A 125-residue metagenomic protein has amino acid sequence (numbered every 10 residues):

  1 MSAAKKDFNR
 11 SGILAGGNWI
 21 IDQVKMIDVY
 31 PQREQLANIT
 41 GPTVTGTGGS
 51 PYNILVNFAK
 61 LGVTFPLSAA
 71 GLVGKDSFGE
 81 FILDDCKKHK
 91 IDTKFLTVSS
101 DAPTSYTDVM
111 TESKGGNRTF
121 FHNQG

Functional and structural regions predicted by a protein language model:
M1-S2, F121: Short coil-to-helix leader/linker segments, especially the first N-terminal amphipathic alpha-helix with its helix
S2-L72, S77-F81, K87-K88, K114: Glycine-rich phosphate/adenosyl-contacting loop at the front of the ribokinase-like
S11, T104-T107, N117: Change "...and in nucleic-acid phosphodiester-cleaving endonucleases..." to "...and in nucleic-acid processing enzymes
G79-I82, S105-V109: Short secondary-structure transition/capping segments
D85-A102: A glycine-rich helix N-cap at a beta->alpha junction
K94-S99, V109-G125: Conserved phosphate-binding/catalytic loop of the ribokinase/pfkB sugar-kinase fold
